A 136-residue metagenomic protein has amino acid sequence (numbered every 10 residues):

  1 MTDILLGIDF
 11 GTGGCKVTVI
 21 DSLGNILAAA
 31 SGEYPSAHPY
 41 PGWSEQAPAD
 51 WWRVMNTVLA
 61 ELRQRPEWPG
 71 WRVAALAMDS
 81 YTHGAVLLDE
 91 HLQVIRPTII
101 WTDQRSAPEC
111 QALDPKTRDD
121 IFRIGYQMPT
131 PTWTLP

Functional and structural regions predicted by a protein language model:
M1-D3: Non-catalytic pre-domain segments flanking phosphatase-related domains
L5, F10-P48, Q93-W101: Short glycine-rich, Thr/Ser-proximal phosphate-binding strand/loop in the N-terminal lobe of ATP-dependent enzymes
K16-V19, R53-N56, M78: A generic N-terminal leader/anchor concept
S31-W71: N-terminal phosphate-binding loop and adjacent alpha-helix
T57-P136: Glycine-rich phosphate-binding/catalytic subdomain of phosphoryl-transfer and nucleotide/sugar-phosphate-processing
